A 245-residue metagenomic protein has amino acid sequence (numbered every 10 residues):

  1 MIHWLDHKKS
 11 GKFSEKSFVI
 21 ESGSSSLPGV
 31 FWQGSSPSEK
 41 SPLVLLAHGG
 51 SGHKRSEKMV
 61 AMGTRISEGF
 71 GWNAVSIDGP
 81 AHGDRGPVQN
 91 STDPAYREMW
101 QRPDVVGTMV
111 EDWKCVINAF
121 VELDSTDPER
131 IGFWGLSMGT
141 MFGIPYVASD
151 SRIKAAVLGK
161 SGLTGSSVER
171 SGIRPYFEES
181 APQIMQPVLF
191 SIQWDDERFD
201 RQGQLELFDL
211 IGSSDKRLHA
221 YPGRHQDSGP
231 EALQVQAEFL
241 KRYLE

Functional and structural regions predicted by a protein language model:
M1-E39: N-terminal cap/lid segment of alpha/beta-hydrolase-fold proteins
E39-G49: Short beta-strand element of the alpha/beta-hydrolase
L43, E68-P80: A fold-wide structural signal in alpha/beta-hydrolase
S51-T64, V75, G79: The serine-hydrolase catalytic nucleophile loop
T92-D124: Alpha/beta-hydrolase active-site loop
E111-F177: Primarily recognizes the serine-hydrolase "nucleophile elbow" in alpha/beta-hydrolase and SGNH/GDSL folds
S166-A220, Q226: The feature captures the conserved acid-bearing segment of alpha/beta-hydrolase catalytic domains
S213-E245: C-terminal catalytic histidine-bearing segment of alpha/beta-hydrolase fold enzymes
